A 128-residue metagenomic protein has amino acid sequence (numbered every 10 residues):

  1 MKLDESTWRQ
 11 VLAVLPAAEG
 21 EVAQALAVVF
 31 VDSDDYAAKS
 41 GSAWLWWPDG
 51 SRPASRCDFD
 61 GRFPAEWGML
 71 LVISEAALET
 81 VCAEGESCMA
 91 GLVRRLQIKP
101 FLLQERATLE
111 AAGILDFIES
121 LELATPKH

Functional and structural regions predicted by a protein language model:
M1-H128: Feature captures hydrophobic
